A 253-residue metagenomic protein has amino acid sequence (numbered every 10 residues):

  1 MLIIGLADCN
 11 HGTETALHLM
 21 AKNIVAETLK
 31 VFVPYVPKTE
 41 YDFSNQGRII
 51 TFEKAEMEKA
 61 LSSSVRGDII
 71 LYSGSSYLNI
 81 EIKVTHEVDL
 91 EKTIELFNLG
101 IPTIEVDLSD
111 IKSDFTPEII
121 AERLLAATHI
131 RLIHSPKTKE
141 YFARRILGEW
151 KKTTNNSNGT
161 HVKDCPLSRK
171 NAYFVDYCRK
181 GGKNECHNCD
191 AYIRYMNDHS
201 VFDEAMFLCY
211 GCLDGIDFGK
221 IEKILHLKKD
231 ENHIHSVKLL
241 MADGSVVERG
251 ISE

Functional and structural regions predicted by a protein language model:
M1-E27: N-terminal cysteine/histidine-rich coordination modules
A7-T13, V88-L90, N197: Short amphipathic alpha-helical segments with coiled-coil-like heptad repeat character
C9, T13, Y41, C189: Functionally engaged cysteine thiol sites
V25-F32, K112-P117: A short, charged
V33-K83: Active-site metal-binding core of divalent-cation-utilizing nuclease and nuclease-like domains
D68-I69, I94, R179: Short, flexible, glycine/charge-rich loop motifs used to bind or transfer phosphoryl groups or to couple energy/partner
Y77-I119: Basic, amphipathic alpha-helical patches used to engage nucleic acids or provide basic targeting signals, exemplified
P102-I104, S109-E253: Non-catalytic C-terminal interaction segments of nucleic acid-processing enzymes
